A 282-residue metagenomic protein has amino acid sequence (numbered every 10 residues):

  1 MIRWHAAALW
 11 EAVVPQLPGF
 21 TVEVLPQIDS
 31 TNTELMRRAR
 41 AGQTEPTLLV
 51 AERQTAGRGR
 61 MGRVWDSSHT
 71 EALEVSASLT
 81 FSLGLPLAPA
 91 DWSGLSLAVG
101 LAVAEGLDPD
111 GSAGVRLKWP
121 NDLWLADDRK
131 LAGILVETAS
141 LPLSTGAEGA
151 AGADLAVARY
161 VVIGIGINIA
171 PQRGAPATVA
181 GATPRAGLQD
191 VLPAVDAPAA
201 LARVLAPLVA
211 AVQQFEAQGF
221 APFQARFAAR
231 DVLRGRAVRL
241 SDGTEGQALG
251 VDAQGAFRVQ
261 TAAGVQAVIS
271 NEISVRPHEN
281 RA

Functional and structural regions predicted by a protein language model:
M1-I2, A88-S93, L97-V115, D127-A282: Long, positively charged amphipathic alpha-helical accessory segments at protein N-termini or as interdomain linkers
M1-P109, E137-G152, R281-A282: N-terminal lobe of the biotin/lipoate ligase/transferase fold
P26, L117-W119: Short loop/edge segments at beta-strand edges and connector loops that shape dinucleotide/nucleotide cofactor-binding
T33, L125-A126: Short secondary-structure boundary/hinge segments and terminal tails
